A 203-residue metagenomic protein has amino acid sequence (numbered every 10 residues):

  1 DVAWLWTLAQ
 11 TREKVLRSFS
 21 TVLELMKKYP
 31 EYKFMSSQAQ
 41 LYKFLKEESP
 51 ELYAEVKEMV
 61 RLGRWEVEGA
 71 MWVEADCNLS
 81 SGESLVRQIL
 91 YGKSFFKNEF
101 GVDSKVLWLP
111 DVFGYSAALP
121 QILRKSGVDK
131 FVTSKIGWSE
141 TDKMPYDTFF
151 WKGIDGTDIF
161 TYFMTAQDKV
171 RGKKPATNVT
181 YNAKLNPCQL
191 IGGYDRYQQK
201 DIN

Functional and structural regions predicted by a protein language model:
D1-N203: Catalytic-domain carbohydrate-binding cleft regions of carbohydrate-active enzymes
